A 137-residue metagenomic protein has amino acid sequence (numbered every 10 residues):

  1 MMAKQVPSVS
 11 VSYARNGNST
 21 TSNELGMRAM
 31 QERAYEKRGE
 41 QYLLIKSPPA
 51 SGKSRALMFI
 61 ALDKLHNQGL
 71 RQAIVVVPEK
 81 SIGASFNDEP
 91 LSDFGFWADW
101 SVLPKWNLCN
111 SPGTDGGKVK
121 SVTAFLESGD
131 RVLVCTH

Functional and structural regions predicted by a protein language model:
A3-K46: Conserved pre-motif I regulatory segment
E40-I60: Walker A/P-loop
Y42, R71-Q72, V102-N107: Residues that mark the start of a beta-strand
Y42-L44, Q72-I74, D130-V132: Residue-level preference for the first positions of well-ordered beta-strands
S54-M58, K64-L65, G69-G95, T136-H137: Conserved Walker A/P-loop ATP-binding site and its immediately adjacent core in helicase/helicase-like ATPase domains
S81-G116: Conserved helix-turn-beta segment of the N-terminal RecA-like "Helicase ATP-binding" lobe in SF1/SF2 helicases
K120-S121: Conserved helicase ATPase core of P-loop NTP-dependent helicases/translocases
L126-H137: Conserved two-lobed SF2 helicase motor
